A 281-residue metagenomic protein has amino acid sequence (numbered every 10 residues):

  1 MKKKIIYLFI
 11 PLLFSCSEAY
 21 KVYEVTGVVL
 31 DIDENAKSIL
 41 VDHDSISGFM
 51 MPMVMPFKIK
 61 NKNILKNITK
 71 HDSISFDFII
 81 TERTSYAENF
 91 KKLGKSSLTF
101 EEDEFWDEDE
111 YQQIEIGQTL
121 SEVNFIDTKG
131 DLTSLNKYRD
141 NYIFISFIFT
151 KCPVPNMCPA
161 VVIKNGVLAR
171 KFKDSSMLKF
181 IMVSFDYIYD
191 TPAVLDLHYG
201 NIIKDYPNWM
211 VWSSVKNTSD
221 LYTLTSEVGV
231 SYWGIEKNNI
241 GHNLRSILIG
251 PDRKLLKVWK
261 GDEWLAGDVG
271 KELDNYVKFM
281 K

Functional and structural regions predicted by a protein language model:
L13-S15: C-terminal motif of bacterial Sec signal peptides marking the signal peptidase cleavage site
S17-A19: Bacterial signal peptide processing site
N35-D44: Short aromatic-glycine-enriched beta-strand elements
K62-S75: Short nucleic-acid-contacting surface segments enriched for D/E, G, S/T with interspersed K/R
K70, K91-L135, I163, V167: N-terminal "domain-start" segment that seeds a small globular fold
T133-N165, F180-I181: Short active-site neighborhood of thiol/selenol oxidoreductases, capturing the structured segment around
A160-L224: Structural microenvironment flanking redox-active thiols in thiol-disulfide oxidoreductases
S231-K281: Thiol-/selenol-based redox modules, centered on thioredoxin-like and closely related oxidoreductase domains
